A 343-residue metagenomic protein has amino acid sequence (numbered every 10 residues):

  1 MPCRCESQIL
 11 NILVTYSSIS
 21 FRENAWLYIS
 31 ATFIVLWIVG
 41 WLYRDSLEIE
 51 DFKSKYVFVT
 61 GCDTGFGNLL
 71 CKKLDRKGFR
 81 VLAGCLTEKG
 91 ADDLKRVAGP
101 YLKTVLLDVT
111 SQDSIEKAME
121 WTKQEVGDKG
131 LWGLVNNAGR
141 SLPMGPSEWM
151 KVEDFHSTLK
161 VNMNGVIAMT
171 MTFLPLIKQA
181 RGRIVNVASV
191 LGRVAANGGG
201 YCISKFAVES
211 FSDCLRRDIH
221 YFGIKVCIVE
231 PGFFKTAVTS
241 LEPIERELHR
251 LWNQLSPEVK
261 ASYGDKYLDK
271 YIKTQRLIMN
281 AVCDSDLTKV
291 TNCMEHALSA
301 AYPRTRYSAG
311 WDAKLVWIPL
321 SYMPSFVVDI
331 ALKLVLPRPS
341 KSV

Functional and structural regions predicted by a protein language model:
W37-L82, L86: Canonical Rossmann dinucleotide-binding motif of NAD(H)/NADP(H)-dependent dehydrogenases/reductases, specifically
L107-E120, V152: The beta1-alpha1 cofactor-binding region of Rossmann-like NAD(H)/NADP(H)-dependent oxidoreductases
N137-P143: Conserved NAD(P)H cofactor-binding loop of Rossmann-fold oxidoreductase domains
G145-S147, D154-H156: Substrate-binding pocket helix/loop in short-chain dehydrogenase/reductase
T170, S204-A207: Active-site helix of classical SDR
S189: Residue(s) in the substrate-gating loop at a strand-loop-helix junction that position the organic substrate next
Y221-R304: SDR active-site lid
